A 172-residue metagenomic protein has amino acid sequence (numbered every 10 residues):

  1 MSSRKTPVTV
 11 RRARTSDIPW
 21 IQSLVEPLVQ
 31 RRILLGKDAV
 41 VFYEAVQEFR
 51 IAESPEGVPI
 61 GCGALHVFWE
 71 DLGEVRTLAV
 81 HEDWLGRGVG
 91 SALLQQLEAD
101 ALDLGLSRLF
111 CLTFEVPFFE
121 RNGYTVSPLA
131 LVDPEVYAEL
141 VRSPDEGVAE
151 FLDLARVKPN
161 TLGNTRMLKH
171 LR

Functional and structural regions predicted by a protein language model:
S2-G36, E53-S54, V58, G163-R172: Short amphipathic alpha-helix that is part of the acyltransferase structural core
A13, F110-C111: Small/polar loops that bind or transfer phosphate-bearing groups
G36-R50, S54-P55, G61-V80: A conserved beta-strand-loop-helix scaffold within acyl/acetyltransferase catalytic domains
V80, G86-A99, C111: Conserved acetyl-CoA-binding loop-helix of GNAT-fold acetyltransferases
D103, S107, T113-V141: Conserved active-site alpha-helix within GNAT-family acetyltransferase domains
V132-R172: C-terminal "cap" of GNAT-fold acetyltransferases
